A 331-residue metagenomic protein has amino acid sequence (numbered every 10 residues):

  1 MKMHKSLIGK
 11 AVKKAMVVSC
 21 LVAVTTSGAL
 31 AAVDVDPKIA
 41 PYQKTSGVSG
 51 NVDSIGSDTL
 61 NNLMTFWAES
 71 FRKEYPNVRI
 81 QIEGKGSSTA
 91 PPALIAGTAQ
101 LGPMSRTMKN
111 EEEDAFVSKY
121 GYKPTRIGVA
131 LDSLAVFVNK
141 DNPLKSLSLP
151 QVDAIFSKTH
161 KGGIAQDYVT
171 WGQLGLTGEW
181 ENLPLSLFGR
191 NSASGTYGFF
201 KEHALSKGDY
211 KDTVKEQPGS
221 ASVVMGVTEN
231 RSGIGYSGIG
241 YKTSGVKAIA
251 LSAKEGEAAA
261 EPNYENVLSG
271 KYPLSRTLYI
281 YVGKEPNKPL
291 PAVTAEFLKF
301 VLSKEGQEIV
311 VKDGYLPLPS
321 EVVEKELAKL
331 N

Functional and structural regions predicted by a protein language model:
M3-V17: Bacterial N-terminal signal peptides that target proteins for export
K14, T26-A32: Sec/Tat signal peptide C-region and signal peptidase I cleavage site
S19-T26: Repetitive helical segments and hydrophobic/amphipathic motifs
A31-N331: Flexible loop/hinge segments at secondary-structure junctions
